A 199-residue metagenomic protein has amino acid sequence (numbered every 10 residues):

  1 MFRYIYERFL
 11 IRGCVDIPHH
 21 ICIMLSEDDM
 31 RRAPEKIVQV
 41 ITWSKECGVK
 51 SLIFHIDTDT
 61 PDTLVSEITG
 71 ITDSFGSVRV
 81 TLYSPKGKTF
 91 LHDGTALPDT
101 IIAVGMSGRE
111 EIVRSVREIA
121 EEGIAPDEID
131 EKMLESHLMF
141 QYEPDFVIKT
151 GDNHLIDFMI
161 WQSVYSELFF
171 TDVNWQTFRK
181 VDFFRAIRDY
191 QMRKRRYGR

Functional and structural regions predicted by a protein language model:
M1-R199: Flexible, compositionally biased loop and terminal segments
